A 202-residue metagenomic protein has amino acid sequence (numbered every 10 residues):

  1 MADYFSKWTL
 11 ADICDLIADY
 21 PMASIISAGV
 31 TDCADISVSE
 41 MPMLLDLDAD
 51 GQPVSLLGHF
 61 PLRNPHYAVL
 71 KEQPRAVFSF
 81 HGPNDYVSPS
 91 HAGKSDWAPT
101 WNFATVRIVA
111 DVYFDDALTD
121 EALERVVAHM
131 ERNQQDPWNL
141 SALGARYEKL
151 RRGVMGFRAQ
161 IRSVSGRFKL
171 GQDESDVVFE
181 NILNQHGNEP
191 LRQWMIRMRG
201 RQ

Functional and structural regions predicted by a protein language model:
M1-I26: Short, basic/aromatic recognition patches
C14, D96-W97, R146-K149: A generic local secondary-structure boundary/capping motif
D19, S37, Q52, E72-P74 (+2 more regions): A short, structural micro-pattern
Y20-L62, F78, P89: Short beta-strand segments
L56-V77, G187-R192, R199-R201: An N-terminal domain-start capping segment
L57, V77, V109, G156-Q160: Beta-strand secondary-structure signal
L62-A122: Short, structured beta-strand-loop surface elements
Y113-Q202: C-terminal edge-of-domain segments
